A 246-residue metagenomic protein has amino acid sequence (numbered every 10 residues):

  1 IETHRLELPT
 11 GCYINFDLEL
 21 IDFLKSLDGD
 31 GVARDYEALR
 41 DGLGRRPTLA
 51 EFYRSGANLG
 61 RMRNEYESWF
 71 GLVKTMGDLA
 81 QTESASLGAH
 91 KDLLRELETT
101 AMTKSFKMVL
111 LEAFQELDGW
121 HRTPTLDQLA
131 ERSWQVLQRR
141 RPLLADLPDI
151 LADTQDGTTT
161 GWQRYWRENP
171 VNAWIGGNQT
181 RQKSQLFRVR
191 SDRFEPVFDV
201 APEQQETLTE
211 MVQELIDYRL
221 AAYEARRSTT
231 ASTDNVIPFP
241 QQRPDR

Functional and structural regions predicted by a protein language model:
E2-F70: Long, largely alpha-helical accessory region at the distal end of helicase-like NTP-driven motors
L18-I21, D28, D41, A57-N58 (+6 more regions): Short linear sequence elements within intrinsically disordered, low-complexity coil regions
D22-K25, E83, E96, T100: Residues at structural and domain junctions
L43-G44, D78, P170: Glycine-centered secondary-structure boundary/capping sites
N58-W69, A85, G119-P124, R193-P196: Short, exposed beta-strand "edge-strand" segments with a Pro/Gly-rich flavor and a Y/T-containing core
E67-E83: Short, structured interface segments
A80-L94: N-terminal low-complexity, intrinsically disordered segments
K91-D245: Short helix-coil boundary/hinge micro-motifs
